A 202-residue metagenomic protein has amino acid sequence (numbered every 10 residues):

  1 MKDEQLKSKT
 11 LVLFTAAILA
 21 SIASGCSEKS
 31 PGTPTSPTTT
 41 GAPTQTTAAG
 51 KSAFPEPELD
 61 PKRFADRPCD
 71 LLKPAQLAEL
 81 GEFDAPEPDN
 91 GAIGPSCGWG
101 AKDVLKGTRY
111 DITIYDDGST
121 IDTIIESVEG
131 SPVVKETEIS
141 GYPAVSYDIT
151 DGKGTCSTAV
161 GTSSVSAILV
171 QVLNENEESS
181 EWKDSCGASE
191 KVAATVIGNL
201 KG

Functional and structural regions predicted by a protein language model:
M1-S24: Sec-dependent bacterial lipoprotein signal peptides
F14-I18, G25-K51: Short, low-complexity, disordered segments immediately C-terminal to signal peptides in bacterial exported proteins
G25-S27, P68-D70, S96-G98, T155-S157 (+1 more regions): Sequence contexts marking disulfide-bonded cysteines in secreted/extracellular proteins
T40-P68: N-terminal low-complexity, Pro/Thr/Ser-rich intrinsically disordered segments that act as propeptides or flexible
A65-F83: Amphipathic alpha-helical segments
G81-D84, A101, V196-L200: Sec/Tat-exported extracytoplasmic proteins
D84-S140: Short, solvent-exposed recognition patches
V128, V133-G202: A short, solvent-exposed beta-edge/loop patch
